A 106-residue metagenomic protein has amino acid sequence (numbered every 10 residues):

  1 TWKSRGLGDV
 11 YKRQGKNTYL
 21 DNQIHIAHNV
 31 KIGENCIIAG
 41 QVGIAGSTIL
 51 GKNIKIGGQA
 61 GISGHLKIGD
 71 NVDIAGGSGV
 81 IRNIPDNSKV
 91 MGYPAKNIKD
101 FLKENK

Functional and structural regions predicted by a protein language model:
T1-Y11: Single conserved hydrophobic/aromatic residue that forms the stacking wall/gate of nucleotide- or nucleobase-binding
W2-K3, S88, Y93-K106: Terminal amphipathic alpha-helical/low-complexity segments used for targeting or macromolecular assembly
D9, G15-K16, D21-N22, A27-H28 (+9 more regions): Left-handed beta-helix
